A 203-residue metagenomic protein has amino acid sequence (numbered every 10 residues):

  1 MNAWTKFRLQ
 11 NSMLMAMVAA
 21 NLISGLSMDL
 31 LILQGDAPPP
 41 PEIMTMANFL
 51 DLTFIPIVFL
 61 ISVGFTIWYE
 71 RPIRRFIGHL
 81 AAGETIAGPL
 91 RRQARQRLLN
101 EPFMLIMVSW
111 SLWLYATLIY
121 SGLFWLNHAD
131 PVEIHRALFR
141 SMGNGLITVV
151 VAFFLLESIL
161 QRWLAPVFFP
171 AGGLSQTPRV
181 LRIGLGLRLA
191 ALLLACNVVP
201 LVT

Functional and structural regions predicted by a protein language model:
M1-T203: N-terminal sensory and localization modules of signal-transduction and trafficking proteins
